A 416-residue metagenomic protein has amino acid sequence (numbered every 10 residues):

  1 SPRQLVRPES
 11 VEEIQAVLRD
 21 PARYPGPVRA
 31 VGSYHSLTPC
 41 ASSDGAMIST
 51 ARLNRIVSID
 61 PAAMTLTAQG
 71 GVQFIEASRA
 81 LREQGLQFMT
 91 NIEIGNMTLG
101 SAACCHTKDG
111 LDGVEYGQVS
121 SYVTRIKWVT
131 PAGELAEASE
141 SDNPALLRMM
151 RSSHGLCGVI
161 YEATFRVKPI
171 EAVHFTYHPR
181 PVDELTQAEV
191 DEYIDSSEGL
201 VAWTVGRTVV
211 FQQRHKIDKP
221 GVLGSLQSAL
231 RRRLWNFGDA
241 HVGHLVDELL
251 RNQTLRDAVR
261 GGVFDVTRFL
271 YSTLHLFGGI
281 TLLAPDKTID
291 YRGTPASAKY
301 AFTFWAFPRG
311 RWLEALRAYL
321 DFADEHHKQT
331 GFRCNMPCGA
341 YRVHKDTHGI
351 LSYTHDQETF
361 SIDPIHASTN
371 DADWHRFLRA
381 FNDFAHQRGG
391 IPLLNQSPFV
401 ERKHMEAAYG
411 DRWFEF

Functional and structural regions predicted by a protein language model:
S1-F416: Noncatalytic alpha-helical scaffold of FAD-dependent oxidoreductases
